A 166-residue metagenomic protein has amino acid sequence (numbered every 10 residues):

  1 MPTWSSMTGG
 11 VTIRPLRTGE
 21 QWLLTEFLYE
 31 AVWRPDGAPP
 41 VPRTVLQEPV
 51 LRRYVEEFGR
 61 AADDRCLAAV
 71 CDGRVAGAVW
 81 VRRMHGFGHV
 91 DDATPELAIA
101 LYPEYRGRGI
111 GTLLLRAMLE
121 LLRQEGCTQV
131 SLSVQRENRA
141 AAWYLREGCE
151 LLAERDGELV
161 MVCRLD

Functional and structural regions predicted by a protein language model:
M1-T8: Short acidic N-proximal helix/loop "leader" segments that mark the beginning of a domain or an inter-domain linker
V11-E26: A short beta-loop-alpha structural element at the N-terminal edge of CoA-dependent acyl/N-acetyltransferase catalytic
L16, I99-L101, V134: Hydrophobic adenine-recognition pocket in adenosine-nucleotide-binding enzymes
V32-R34, V41-A93, A98-Y102: Acetyl-CoA-dependent GNAT
A98, G107-E120, Q124, L145-R146: Conserved acetyl-CoA-binding loop-helix of GNAT-fold acetyltransferases
G111, L115, E137-A140, G157-V162: Short glycine/proline-centered loop/turn elements that form peptide/ligand docking sites
L122-Q135: Conserved GNAT acetyl-CoA-binding A-motif
L145-R155: Conserved acetyl-CoA-binding loop of GNAT-fold acetyltransferases
